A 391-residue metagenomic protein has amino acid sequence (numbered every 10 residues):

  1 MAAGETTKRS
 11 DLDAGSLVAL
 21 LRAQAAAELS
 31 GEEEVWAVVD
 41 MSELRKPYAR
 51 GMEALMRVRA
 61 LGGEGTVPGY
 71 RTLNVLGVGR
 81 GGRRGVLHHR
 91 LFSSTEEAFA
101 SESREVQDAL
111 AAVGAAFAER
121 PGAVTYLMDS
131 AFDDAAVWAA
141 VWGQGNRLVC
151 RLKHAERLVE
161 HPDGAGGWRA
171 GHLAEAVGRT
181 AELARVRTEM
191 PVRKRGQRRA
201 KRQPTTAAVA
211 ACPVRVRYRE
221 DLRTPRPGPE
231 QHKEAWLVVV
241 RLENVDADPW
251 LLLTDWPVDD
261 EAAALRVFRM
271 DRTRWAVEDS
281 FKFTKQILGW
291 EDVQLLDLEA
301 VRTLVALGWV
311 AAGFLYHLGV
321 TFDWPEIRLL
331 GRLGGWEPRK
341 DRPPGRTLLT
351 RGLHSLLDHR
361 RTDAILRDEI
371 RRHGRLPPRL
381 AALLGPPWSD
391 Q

Functional and structural regions predicted by a protein language model:
M1-E261, L265, R302, E337-Q391: Conserved, well-structured functional cores that handle cations and Mg-NTP chemistry
R266-Q294: Short amphipathic alpha-helical "interface-anchor" segments enriched in bulky aromatics
A276, K285-G289, W309, L315-F322: Hydrophobic alpha-helix feature that most strongly marks membrane-spanning transmembrane helices and their immediate
F281-Q286, Q294-L296, G319-L329: Short acidic alpha-helical/loop segments enriched in Asp/Glu that coordinate divalent cations
Q294-G319: Basic, amphipathic alpha-helical segments enriched in Lys/Arg and hydrophobic/aromatic residues
A312-T350: Conserved nucleotidyltransferase catalytic core and NTase-mimicking acidic/glycine-rich helix/loop elements in nucleic
